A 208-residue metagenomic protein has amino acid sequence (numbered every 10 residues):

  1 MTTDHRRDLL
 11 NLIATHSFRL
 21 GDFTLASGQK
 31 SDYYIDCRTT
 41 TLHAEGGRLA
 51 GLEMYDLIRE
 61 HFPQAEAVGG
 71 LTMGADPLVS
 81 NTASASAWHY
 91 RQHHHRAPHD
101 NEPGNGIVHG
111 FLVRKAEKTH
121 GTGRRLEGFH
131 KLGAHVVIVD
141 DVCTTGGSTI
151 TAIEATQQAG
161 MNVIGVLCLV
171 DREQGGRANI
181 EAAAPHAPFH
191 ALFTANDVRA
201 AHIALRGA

Functional and structural regions predicted by a protein language model:
M1-Q64: Active-site-facing substrate-recognition patch
T2-L12, E154-A208: PRPP-dependent phosphoribosyltransferase catalytic core
S27, E102-N105, G128-L132, Q158-A159 (+1 more regions): Solvent-exposed alpha-helices and their adjacent loops that cap or buttress functional pockets in soluble metabolic
H61-E66, K131-G133: Short helix-loop-beta connector
P63-G74, L167-C168: Short glycine-rich phosphate-binding loop at a beta-alpha junction
M73, V79-V137, G147-I150, I203: Short, glycine/charge-rich flexible loops or terminal/linker lids adjacent to PRPP-binding catalytic cores
